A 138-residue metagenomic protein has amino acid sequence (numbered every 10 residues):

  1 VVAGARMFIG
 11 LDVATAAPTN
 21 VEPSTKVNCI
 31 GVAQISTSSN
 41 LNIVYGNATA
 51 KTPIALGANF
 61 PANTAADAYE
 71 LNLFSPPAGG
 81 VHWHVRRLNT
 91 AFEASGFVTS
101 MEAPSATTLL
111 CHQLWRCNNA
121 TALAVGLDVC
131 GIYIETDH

Functional and structural regions predicted by a protein language model:
V1-A5, S39, D67-Y69, G79-V81 (+2 more regions): Residues at beta-strand starts and edge strands
V1-N42: Secretory/extracellular carbohydrate-interaction modules and structurally similar beta-sandwich "look-alikes"
R6-G10, S24, G31, A68-F74 (+2 more regions): Residues within well-ordered beta-strands of beta-sheet-rich folds
V13-T15, N47-T49, R87-A91, H138: Solvent-exposed strand-loop boundary residues in beta-sheet-rich modules
Y45-E70: Short, aromatic/His-centered strand-loop micro-motif at the edge of beta-sheets
N63-S100: Carbohydrate-binding surfaces in secreted/extracellular proteins
E102-H138: Ligand-recognition surfaces built from glycine- and aromatic
